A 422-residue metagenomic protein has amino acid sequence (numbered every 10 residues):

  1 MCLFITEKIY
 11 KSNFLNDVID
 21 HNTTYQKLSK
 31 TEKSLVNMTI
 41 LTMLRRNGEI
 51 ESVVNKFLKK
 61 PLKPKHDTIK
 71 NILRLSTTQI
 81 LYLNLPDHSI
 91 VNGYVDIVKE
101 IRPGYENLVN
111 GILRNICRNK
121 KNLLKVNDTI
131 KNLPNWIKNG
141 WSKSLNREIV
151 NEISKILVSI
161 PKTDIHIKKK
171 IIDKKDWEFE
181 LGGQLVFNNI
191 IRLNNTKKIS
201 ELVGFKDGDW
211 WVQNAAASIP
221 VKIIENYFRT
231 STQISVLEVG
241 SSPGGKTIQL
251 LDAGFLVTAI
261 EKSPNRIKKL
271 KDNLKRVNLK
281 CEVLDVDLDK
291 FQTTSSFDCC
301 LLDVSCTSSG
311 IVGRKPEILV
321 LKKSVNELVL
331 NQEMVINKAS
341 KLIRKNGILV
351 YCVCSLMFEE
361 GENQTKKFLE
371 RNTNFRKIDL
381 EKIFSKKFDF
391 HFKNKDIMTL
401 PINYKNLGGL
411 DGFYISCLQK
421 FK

Functional and structural regions predicted by a protein language model:
M1-K422: S-adenosylmethionine
